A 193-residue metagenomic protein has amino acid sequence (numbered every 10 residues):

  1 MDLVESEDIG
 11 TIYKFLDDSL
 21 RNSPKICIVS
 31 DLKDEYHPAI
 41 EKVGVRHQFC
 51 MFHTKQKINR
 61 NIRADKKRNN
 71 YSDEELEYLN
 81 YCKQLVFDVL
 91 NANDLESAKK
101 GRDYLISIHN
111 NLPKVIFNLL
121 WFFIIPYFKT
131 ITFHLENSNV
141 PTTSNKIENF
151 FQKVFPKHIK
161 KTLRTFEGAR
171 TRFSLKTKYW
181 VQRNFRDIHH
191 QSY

Functional and structural regions predicted by a protein language model:
M1-S23, C27: Active-site beta-loop-alpha junctions of metal-dependent nucleic acid enzymes, especially the RNase H-like/DDE
L20-S30, D34-T165, A169-F173, T177 (+1 more regions): Extended amphipathic alpha-helical interaction segments
Y193: Acidic two-metal-ion nuclease catalytic site recognized across multiple nuclease folds, prominently DnaQ/RNase D-T
